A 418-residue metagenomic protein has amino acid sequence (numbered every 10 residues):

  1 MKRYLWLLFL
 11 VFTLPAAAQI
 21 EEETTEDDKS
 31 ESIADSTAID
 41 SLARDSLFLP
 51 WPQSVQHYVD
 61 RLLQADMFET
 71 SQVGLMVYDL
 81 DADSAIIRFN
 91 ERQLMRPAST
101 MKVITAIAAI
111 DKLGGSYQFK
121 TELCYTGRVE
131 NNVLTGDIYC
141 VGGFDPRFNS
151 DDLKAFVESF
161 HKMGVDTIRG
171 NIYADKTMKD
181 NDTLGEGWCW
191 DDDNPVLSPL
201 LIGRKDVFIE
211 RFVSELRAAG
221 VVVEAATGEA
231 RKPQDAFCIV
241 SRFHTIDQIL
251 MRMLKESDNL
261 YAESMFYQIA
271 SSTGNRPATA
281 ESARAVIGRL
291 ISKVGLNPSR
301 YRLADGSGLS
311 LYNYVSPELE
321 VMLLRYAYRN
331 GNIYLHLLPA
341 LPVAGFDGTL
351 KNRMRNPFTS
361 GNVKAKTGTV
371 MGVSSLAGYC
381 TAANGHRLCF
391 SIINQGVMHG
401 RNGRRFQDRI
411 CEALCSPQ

Functional and structural regions predicted by a protein language model:
M1-E26, S46: Bacterial Sec-dependent N-terminal signal peptides
E21-D81, I87-L94, E158-G164: Beta-lactamase-like hydrolase cores
A43, L47, T121-G127, V133-L216 (+2 more regions): Active-site-adjacent helix/loop patches that line small-molecule binding or acyl-intermediate pockets
F68-Q72, N90-R92, A98-M101, S116-Q118 (+7 more regions): Extracytoplasmic
G74-Y78, I86-R88, T105, D137-V141 (+5 more regions): Soluble periplasmic/extracytoplasmic beta-strand elements of cell-envelope proteins
D83, P97-G115, I172, R211-E215 (+2 more regions): Active-site SXXK
K205-L338: A small/polar active-site loop signature that marks catalytic segments
R302-Q418: C-terminal soluble interaction/assembly domains
